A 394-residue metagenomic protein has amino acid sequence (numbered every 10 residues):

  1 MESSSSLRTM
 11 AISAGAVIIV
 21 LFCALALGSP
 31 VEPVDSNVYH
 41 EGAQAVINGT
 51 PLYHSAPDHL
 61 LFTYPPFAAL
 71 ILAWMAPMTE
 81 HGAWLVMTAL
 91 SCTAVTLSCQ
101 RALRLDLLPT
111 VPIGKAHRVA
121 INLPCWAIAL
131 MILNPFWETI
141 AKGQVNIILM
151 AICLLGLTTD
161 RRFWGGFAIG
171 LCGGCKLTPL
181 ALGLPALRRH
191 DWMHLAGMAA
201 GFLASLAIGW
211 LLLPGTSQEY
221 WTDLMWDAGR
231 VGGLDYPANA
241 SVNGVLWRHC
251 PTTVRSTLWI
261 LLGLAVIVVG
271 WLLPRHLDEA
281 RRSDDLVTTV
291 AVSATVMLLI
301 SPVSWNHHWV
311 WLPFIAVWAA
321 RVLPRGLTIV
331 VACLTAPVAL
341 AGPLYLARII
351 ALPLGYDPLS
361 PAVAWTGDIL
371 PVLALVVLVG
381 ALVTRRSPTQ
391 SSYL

Functional and structural regions predicted by a protein language model:
M1-G165, R189-W309, D357-G367, R385-L394: Primarily membrane-embedded glycan-assembly and transfer machineries that use lipid-linked glycans
A73, M297-S301, A316-V322, T335-A339: Short basic/hydrophobic patches in alpha-helices and adjacent helix-turn junctions that form amphipathic surface motifs
A120-I121, M131, C175, W309-W311 (+2 more regions): Hydrophobic alpha-helical transmembrane segments of integral membrane proteins, especially lipid-exposed positions
G166-I169, T216-L224, L312, T328-L334 (+1 more regions): A cytosolic-side transmembrane-helix exit/cap motif
I169-A186, I300-W311: Transmembrane helices and adjacent periplasmic/lumenal helix-loop junctions of polyprenol-phosphate-dependent
G170, M198-L203, V290-T295, L327-L340: Central hydrophobic cores of alpha-helical transmembrane segments in multi-pass integral membrane proteins
V269-L272, V310-L323: Alpha-helical transmembrane segments in multipass membrane proteins, preferentially the mid-helix core
A320-L394: Aromatic-enriched
